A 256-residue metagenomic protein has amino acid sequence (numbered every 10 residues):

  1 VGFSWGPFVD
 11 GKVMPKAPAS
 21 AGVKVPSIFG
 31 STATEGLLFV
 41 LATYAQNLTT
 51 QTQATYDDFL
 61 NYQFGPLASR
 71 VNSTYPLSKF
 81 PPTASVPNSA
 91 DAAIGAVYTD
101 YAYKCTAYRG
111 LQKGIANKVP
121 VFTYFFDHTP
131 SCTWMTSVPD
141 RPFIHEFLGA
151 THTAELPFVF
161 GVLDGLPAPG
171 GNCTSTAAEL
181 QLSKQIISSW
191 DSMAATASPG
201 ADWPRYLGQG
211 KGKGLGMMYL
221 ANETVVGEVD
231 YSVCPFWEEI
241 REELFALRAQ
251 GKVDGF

Functional and structural regions predicted by a protein language model:
V1-T55, D91-A116: Substrate-access "cap/lid" subdomains that shape and gate the entrance to catalytic or ligand-binding pockets
G6, F64-A116, V121-H128: Alpha/beta-hydrolase fold catalytic core
K12, K16-A17, S89, T151 (+1 more regions): Secondary-structure junction/capping motif
G22-R70, E146, P235-R248, K252-G255: C-terminal, loop-rich substrate-recognition/catalytic regions characterized by aromatic stacking residues
L48, N61-V71, T99-D100, F125 (+2 more regions): Extracellular/luminal ectodomains of secreted and membrane glycoproteins with large N-terminal domains
A54-S73, K79-T83, G149-T153, P157-F158 (+1 more regions): Catalytic lobes of large eukaryotic enzymes
C105-Y108, Q112-F256: Mobile gating loops/cap/lid regions near enzyme active sites that modulate substrate access
